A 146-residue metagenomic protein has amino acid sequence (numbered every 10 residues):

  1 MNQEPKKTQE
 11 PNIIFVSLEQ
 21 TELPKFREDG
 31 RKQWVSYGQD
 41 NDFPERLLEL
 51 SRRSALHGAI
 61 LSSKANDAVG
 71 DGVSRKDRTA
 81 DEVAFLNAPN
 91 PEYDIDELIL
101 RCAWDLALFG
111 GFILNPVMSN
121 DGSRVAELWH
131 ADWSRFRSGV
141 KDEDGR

Functional and structural regions predicted by a protein language model:
M1-D144: Flexible, gly/proline-biased loop segments at the beginnings of proteins or at boundaries between secondary-structure
